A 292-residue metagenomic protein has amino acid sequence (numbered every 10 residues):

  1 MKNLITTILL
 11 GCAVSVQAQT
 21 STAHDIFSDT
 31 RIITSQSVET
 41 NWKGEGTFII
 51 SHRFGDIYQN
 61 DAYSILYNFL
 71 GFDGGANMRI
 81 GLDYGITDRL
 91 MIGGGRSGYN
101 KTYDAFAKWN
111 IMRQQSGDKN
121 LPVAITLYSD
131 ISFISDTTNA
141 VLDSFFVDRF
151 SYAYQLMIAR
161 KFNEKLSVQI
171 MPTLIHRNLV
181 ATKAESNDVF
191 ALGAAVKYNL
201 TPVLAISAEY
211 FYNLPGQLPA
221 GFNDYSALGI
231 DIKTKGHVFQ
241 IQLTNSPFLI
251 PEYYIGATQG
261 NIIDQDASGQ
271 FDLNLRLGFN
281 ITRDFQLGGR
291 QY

Functional and structural regions predicted by a protein language model:
M1-A23: Bacterial Sec-dependent N-terminal signal peptides
T7-L9, T40, V189, Y225: Compositionally biased, low-complexity repeat tracts
Q19-A140, F150-Y154, R160-I170, L174-N178 (+3 more regions): Transmembrane beta-barrel domains of Gram-negative outer membranes and organellar outer membranes
V141-F146, V180-K183: Flexible, glycine/proline-enriched loop segments at strand-loop-helix junctions that form or flank small-ligand binding
K165-L166, I170-Y212: A mid-sequence, solvent-exposed acidic-amphipathic segment
